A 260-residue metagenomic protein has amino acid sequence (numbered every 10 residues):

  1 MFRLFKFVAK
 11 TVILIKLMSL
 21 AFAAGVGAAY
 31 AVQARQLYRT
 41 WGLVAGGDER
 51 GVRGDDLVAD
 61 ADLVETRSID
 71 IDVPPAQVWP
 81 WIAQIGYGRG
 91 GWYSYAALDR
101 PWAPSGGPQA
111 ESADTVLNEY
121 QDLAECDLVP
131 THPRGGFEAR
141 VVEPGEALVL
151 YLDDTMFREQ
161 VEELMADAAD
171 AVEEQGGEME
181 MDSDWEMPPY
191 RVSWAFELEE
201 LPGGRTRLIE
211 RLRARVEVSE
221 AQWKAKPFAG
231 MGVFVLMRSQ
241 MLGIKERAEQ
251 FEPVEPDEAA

Functional and structural regions predicted by a protein language model:
M1-D60, V64, S68, A76 (+3 more regions): Short amphipathic, positively biased membrane-proximal segments that drive organelle/inner-membrane targeting
I15, M237-S239: Residue-level micro-sites within transmembrane alpha helices that shape and flank functional polar/acidic positions
G47, G51-V52, E210-R213, E217: N-proximal short alpha-helices
V58, D70-D72, A76, A83-S193 (+4 more regions): Glycine-rich portal/gate segments that line the openings of hydrophobic small-molecule binding cavities
S193-A195, F228: Compact beta-sheet-dominated globular domain cores
E220-K226: Short acidic, glycine/proline-rich loop/turn micro-motifs
P227-V233: Active-site rim elements
